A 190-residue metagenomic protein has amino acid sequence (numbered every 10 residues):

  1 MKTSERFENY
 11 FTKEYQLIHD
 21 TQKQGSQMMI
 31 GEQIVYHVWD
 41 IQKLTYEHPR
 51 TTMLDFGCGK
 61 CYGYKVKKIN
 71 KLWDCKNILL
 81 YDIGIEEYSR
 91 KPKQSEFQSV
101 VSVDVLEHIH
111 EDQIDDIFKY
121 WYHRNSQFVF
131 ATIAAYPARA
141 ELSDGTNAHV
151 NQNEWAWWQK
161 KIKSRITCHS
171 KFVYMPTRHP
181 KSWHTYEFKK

Functional and structural regions predicted by a protein language model:
M1-S99, D115-F118, R124, A135 (+3 more regions): Conserved N-terminal segment of class I S-adenosyl-L-methionine
S99-V105: A short beta-strand submotif of the Rossmann-like class I SAM-dependent methyltransferase core that lines
H110-E111: Helix-capping/helix-break motifs at membrane-protein junctions, especially on the cytosolic side just before or after
A131-P137: Short strand-turn motif at the edge of the Rossmann-like AdoMet-binding core
R139-E141: Short acidic/histidine- and often glycine-rich active-site loop of Leloir-type glycosyltransferases that engages
